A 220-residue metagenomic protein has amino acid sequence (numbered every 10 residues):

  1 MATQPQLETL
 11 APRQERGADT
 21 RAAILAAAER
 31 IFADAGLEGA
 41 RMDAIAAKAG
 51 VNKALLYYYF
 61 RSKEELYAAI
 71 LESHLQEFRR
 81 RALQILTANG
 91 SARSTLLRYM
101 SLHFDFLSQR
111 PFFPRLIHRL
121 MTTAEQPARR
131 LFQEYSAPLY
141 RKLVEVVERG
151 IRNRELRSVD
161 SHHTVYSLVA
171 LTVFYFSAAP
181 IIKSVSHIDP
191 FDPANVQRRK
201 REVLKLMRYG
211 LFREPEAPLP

Functional and structural regions predicted by a protein language model:
M1-E8, L102-D105, Q109, A137-N153 (+2 more regions): C-terminal peripheral helix-coil segments that are non-catalytic and often amphipathic
L7, A11, I70-R98, V146-E148: Amphipathic alpha-helical linker/stalk segments
G17, L25, Y67, L71 (+5 more regions): Amphipathic, non-transmembrane alpha-helical scaffold segments
D19, A23, I31-E65, A69: Helix-turn-helix
I24-F32, H103, M207: Short hydrophobic clusters on alpha-helical segments that form packing/core surfaces in small helical domains
L75-F78, L86-S91, F112-L116, M121 (+3 more regions): Anionic, Ser/Thr-rich low-complexity intrinsically disordered regions
T95, S108-R130, A179-S186: Amphipathic alpha-helical segments used for helix-helix packing
